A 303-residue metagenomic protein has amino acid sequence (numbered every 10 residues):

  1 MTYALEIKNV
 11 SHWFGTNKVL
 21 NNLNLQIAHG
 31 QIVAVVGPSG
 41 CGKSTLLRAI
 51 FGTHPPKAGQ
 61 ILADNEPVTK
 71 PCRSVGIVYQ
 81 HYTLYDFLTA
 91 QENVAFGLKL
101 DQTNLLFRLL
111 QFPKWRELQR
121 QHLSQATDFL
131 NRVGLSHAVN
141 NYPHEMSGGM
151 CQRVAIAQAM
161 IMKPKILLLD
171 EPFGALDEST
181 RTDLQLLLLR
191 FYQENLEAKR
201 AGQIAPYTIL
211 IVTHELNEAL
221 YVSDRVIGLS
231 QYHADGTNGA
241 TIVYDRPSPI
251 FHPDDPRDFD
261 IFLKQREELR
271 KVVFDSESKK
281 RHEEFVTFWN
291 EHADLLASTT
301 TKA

Functional and structural regions predicted by a protein language model:
V36-P38: The feature captures the beta-strand-to-loop junction immediately N-terminal to the Walker
F51: Helix-to-loop junction immediately C-terminal to a conserved catalytic motif
G59-P71: Conserved ABC transporter NBD signature motif
A95, K99, L106-A138, L188-Q193: Conserved ABC ATPase "signature" region
Y142-M146, M150: Conserved ABC ATPase signature
I161-K165: A short, proline-enriched helix->beta-strand linker immediately N-terminal to the Walker B motif in ABC-type P-loop
